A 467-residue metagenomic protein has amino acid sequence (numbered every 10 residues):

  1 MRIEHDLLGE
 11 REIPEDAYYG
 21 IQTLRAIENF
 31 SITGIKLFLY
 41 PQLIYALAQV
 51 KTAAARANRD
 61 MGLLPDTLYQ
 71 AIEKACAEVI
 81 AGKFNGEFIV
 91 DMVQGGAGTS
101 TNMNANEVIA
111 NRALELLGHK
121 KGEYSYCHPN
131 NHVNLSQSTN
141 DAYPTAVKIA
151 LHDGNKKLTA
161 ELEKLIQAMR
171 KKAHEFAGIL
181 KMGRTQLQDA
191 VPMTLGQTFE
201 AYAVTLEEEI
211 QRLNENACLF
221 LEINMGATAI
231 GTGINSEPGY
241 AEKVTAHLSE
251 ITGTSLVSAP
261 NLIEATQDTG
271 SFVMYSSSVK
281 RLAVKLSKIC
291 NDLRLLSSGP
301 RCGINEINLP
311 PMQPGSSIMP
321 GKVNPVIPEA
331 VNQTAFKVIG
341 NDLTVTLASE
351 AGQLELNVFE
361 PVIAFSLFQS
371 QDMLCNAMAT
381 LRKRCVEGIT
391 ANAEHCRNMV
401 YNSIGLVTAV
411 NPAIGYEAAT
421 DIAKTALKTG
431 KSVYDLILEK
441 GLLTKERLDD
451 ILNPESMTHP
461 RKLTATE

Functional and structural regions predicted by a protein language model:
M1-E467: Conserved, well-structured ligand/cofactor-binding cores
